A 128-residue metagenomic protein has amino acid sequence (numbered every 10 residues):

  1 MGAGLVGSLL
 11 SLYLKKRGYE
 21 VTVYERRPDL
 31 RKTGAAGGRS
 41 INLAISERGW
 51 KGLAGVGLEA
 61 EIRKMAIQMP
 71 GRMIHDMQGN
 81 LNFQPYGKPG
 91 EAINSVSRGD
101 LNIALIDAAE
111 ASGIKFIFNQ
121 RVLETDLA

Functional and structural regions predicted by a protein language model:
M1-V23: N-terminal Rossmann-like FAD-binding beta1-loop-alpha1 element of flavoenzymes
V6, G34-G38, G90: Residue-level detector of alpha-helix boundaries and kinks
V6, R27, L123: Adenine-nucleotide cofactor-binding loop residues
K15-G38: Glycine-rich FAD pyrophosphate-binding loop
N42: A conserved FAD-binding loop/helix module that cradles the flavin
S46-A128: Conserved N-terminal helical subregion
